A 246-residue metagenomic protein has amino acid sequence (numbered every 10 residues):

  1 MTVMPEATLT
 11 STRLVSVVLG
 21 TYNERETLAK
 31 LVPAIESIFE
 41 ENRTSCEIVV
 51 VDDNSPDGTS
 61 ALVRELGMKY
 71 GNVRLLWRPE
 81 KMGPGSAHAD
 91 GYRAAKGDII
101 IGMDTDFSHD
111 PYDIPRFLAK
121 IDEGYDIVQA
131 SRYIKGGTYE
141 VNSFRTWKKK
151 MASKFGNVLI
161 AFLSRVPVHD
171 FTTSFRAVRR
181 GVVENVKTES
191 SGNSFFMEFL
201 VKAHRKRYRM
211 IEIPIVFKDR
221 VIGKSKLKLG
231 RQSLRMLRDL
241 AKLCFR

Functional and structural regions predicted by a protein language model:
M1-L14, E26, V158, L163-V166 (+1 more regions): Hydrophobic helical membrane-anchoring modules
M1-S37, R43-T44: N-proximal low-complexity "stem/linker" segments adjacent to membrane-targeting elements
T21-Y22, V51-D53, R78: Conserved sequence signature across two-component system core domains
E26-K30, D57-L66: Acidic helix N-cap motif at the loop->helix transition within catalytic regions of sugar-transfer enzymes
S45-V49, S60-A94: Conserved donor nucleotide-binding strand/loop of the catalytic core
D52-A61, F107: A conserved acidic beta->alpha catalytic loop
R78-A94, I99, P111-N193, R220-L234: Acceptor/aglycone-binding surface of glycosyltransferases and processive sugar-polymer synthases
